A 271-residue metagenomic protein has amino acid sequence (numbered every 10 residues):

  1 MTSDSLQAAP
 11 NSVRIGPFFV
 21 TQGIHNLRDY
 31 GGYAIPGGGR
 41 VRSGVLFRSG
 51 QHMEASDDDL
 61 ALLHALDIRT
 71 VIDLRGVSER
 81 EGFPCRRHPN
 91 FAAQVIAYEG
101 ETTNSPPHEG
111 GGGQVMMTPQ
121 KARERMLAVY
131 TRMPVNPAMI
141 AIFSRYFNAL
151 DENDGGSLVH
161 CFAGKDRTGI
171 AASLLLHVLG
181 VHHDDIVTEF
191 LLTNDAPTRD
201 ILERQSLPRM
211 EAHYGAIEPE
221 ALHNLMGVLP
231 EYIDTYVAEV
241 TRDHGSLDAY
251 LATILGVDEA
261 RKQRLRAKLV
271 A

Functional and structural regions predicted by a protein language model:
M1-L158, A171-A271: Cys-dependent protein tyrosine phosphatase-like superfamily
A163, R167-T168: Ser/Thr-glycine-rich phosphate-binding loops at phosphate-binding pockets of nucleotides, nucleotide cofactors
